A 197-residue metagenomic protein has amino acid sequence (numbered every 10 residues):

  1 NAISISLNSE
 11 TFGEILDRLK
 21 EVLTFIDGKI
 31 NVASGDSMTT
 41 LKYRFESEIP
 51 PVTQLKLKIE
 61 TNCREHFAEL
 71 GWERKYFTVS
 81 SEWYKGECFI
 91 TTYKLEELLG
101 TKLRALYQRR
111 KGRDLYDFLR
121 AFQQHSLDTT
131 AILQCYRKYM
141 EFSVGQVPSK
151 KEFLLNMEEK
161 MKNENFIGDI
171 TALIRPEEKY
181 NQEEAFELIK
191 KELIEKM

Functional and structural regions predicted by a protein language model:
A2-M197: Structured mid-to-C-terminal alpha-helical surface segments
